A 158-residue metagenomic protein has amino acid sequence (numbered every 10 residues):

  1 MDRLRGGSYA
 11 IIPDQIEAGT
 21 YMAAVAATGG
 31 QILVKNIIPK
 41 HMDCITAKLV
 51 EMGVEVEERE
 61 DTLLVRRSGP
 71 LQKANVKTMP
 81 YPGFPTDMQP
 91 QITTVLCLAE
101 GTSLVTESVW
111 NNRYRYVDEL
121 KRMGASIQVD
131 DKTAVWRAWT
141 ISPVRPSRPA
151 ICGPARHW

Functional and structural regions predicted by a protein language model:
M1-W158: Short, structured segments at the rim of ligand-binding sites
